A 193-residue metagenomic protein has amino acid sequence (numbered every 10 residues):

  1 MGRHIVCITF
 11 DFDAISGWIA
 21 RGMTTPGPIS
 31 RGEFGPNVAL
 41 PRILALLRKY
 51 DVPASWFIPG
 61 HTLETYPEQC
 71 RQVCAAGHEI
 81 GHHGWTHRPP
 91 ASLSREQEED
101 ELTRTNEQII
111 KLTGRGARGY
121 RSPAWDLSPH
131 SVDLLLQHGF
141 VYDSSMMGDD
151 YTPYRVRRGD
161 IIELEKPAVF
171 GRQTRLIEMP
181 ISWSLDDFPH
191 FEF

Functional and structural regions predicted by a protein language model:
M1-A76: Active-site beta->alpha N-cap acidic-glycine motif
G2-V6, Y50-A54, A75-E79, T113-R118 (+2 more regions): Short, well-ordered coil/turn segments that N-cap beta-strands
I8-F10, H82, Y142-S144: Active-site flanking residues adjacent to catalytic metal/cofactor-binding acidic residues
D11, L47, W56, I80-H83 (+4 more regions): Conserved, mostly hydrophobic/aromatic
D11-I15, P59-H61, W85-H87, S122-W125 (+2 more regions): Active-site beta-loop-alpha junctions enriched in small/polar residues
G32-N37, S55-P67, R88-E98, R121-P129 (+1 more regions): Acidic-and-aromatic substrate-binding clefts and catalytic sites of carbohydrate-active enzymes
D100-I109: An active-site-proximal "capping" alpha-helix that borders the catalytic cofactor pocket
I110-K111, R115-F193: Active-site-adjacent pocket scaffolds in enzyme catalytic domains
